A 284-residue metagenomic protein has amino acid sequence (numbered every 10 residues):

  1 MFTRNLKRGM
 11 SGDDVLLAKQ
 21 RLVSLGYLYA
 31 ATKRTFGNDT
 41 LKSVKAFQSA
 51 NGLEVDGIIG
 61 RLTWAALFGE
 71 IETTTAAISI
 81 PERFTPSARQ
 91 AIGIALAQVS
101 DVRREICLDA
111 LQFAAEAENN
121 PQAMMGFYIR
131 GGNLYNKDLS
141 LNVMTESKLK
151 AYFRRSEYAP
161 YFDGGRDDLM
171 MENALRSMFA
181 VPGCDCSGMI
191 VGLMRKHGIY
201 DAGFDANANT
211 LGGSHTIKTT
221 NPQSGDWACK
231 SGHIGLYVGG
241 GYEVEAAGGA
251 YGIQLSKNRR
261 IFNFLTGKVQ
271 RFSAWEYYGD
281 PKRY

Functional and structural regions predicted by a protein language model:
M1-R34, T73-I78: Acidic, Ser/Thr/Pro/Gly-enriched interdomain connector segments
V44-Q48: Conserved hydrophobic/aromatic packing and binding residues within compact polymer-binding modules
A65, T75-S187, V191-H197, S231 (+4 more regions): N-terminal capping segments
V191-T210, L236-G239: Short, basic/aromatic beta-hairpin or loop at an interaction surface
A202-F204, L236-L265: Catalytic Cys-His active-site segments of thiol-dependent hydrolases/isopeptidases
G225-D226: Loop/turn positions that initiate beta-strands
L265-Y284: Low-complexity, Gly/Ser/Thr/Pro-rich intrinsically disordered linker/tail segments
